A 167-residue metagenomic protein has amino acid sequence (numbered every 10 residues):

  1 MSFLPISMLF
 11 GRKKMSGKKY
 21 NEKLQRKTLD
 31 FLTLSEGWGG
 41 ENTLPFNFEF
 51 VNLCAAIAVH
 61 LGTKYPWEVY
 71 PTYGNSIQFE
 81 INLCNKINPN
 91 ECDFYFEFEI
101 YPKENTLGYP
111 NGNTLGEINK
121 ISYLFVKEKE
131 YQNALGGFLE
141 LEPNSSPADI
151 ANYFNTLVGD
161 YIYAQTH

Functional and structural regions predicted by a protein language model:
M1-Y73, K103-H167: Eukaryotic low-complexity, non-globular regulatory regions
W67, I77, F96: A broad, low-specificity signal marking well-ordered, structured residues that form hydrophobic/aromatic
T72-N82: Short, structured protein-protein interaction patches enriched in aromatics and acidic/basic residues, typified by
N75, C92-F94, N119: Residues at beta-strand starts and edge strands
I77, I87, T106-G108: Residues in flexible loops and secondary-structure boundaries
E80-I87, L124-E130: Secondary-structure transition/turn motif
N88-N105: Extended Gly/Ser/Thr-rich low-complexity repeat segments, especially those forming or decorating extracellular
